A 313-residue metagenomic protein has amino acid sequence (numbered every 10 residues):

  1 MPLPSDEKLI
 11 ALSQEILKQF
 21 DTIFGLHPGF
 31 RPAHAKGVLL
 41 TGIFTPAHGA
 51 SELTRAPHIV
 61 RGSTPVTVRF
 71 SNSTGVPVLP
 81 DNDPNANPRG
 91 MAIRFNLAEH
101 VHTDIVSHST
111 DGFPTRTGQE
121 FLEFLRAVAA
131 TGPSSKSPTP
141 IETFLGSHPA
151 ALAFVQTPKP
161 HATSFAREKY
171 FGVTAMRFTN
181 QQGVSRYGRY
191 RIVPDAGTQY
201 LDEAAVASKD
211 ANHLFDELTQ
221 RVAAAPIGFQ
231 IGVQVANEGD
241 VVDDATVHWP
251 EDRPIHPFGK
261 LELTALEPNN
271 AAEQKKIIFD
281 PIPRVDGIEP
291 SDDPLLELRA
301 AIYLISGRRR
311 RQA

Functional and structural regions predicted by a protein language model:
M1-A313: Active-site-adjacent core segments of small-molecule enzymes
